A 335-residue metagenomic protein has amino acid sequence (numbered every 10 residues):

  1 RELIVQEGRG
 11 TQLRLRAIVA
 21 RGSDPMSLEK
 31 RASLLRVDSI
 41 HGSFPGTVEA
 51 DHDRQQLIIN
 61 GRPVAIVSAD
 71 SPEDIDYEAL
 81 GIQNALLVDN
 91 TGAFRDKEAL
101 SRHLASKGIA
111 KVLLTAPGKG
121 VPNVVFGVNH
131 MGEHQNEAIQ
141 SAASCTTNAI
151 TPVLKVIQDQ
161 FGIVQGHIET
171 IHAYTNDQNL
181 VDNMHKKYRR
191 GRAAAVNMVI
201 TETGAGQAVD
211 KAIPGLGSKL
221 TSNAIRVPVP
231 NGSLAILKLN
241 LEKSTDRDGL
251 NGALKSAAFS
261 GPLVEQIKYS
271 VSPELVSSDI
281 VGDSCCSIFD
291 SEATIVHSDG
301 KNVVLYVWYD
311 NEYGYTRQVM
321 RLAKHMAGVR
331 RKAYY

Functional and structural regions predicted by a protein language model:
R1-L180, M184-G191, H297, R321-L322 (+1 more regions): N-terminal Rossmann-like NAD(P) cofactor-binding subdomain of oxidoreductases, focused on the glycine-rich
V64-I66, L220, L305: Generic structural signal for residues in well-ordered beta-strands
I82, E98, S144-P152, N179 (+9 more regions): Conserved active-site and cofactor/substrate-binding residues in soluble primary-metabolism enzymes
P122, V196, S233-A235: Small-molecule pocket liners
S141-A142, N197, K238, V307: Conserved short-loop catalytic and cofactor-binding motifs
G162-A224, L239: Catalytic core of tubulin tyrosine ligase-like
S222, L234-Y335: C-terminal active-site/capping subdomain that shapes the small-molecule cofactor and substrate pocket of enzyme
I225-P230: AMP-binding (ANL) adenylation modules
